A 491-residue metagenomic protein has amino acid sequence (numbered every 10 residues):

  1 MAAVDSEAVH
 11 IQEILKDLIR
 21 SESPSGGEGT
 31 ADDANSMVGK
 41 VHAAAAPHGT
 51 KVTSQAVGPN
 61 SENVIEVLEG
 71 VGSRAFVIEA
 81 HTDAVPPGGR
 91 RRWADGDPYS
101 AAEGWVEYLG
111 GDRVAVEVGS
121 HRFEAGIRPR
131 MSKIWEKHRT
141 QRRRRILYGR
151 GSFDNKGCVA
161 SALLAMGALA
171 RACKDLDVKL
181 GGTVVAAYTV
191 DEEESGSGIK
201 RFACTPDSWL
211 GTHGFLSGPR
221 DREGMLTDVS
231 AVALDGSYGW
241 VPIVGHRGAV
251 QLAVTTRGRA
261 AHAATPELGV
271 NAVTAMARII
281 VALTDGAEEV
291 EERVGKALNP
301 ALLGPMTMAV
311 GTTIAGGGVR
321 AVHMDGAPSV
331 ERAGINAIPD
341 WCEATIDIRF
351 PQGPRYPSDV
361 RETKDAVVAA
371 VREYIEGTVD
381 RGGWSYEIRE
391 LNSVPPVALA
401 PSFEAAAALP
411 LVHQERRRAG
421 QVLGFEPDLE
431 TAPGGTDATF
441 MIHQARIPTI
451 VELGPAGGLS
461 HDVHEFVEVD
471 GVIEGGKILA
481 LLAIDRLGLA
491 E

Functional and structural regions predicted by a protein language model:
M1-A8, S23, G27, S36 (+6 more regions): Metal-dependent amide/peptide-bond hydrolase catalytic core, centered on the "pita-bread" metallohydrolase fold
M1-S152, R171-L180: Acidic/His- and Gly-rich active-site-bordering loop/insert found across diverse amide/peptide-bond hydrolases
T53, V77, V185-A187, E387: A structural signal for isolated positions on well-ordered beta-strands in alpha/beta enzyme cores
G58-N63, S195, Y238-G239, G434-D437: Short acidic loop-to-helix transition motifs that present clustered carboxylates
A75-V77, L147, T227-A233, Q251-A253 (+1 more regions): Short glycine-aspartate micro-motif
R91-D95, L163, K200-A203, H246-G248 (+3 more regions): Short, glycine/charged-enriched secondary-structure capping and boundary segments
Y108-R128, G211-E223, R320-A333, P357-R361: Intrinsically disordered, low-complexity Ser/Thr- and acidic-rich flexible linkers and loops, especially at boundaries
R139-G245, E491: Acidic/histidine-rich catalytic neighborhood of metal-dependent amide-processing enzymes
